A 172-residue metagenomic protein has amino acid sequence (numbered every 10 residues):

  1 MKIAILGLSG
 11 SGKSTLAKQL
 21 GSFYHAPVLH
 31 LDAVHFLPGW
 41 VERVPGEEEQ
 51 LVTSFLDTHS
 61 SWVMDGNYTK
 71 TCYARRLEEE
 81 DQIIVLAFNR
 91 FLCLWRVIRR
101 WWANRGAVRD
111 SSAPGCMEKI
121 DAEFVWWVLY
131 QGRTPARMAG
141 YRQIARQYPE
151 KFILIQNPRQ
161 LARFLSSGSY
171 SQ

Functional and structural regions predicted by a protein language model:
K2: Walker A (P-loop) ATP-phosphate-binding motif of ABC ATPase nucleotide-binding domains
I5: Hydrophobic anchor at the beta1->P-loop junction of P-loop NTPases
S9: The conserved Walker
K13: Conserved lysine of the Walker
K18-S61: Conserved substrate/cofactor phosphate-moiety recognition/catalytic segment in nucleotide-dependent phosphotransferases
F23, W126-Q172: NTP-dependent small-molecule kinase module
Q50-W95: Glycine-rich phosphate-binding loop used to anchor ATP phosphates in small-molecule kinases, encompassing both
F88-P135: A glycine- and Lys/Arg-enriched "phosphate-lid" helix/loop adjacent to the NTP-binding pocket of small-molecule kinases
